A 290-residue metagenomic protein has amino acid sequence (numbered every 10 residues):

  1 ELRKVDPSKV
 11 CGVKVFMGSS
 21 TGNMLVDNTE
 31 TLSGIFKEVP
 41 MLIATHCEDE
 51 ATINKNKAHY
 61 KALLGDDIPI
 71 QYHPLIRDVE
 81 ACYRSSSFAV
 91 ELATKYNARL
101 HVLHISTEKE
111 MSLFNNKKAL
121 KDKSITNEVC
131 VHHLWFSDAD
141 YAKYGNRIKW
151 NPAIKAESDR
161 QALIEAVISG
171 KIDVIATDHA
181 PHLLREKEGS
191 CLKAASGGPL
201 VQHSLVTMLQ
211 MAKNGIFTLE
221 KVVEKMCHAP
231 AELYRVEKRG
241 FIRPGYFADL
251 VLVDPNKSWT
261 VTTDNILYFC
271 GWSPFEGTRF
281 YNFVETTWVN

Functional and structural regions predicted by a protein language model:
L2-I175: Histidine/acidic residue-rich metal-binding segments in metalloenzymes
N54, S112, R185-E186, T262-T263: Short glycine-/acidic-enriched loop or helix-start segments at secondary-structure transitions that form or flank
D67-F88, L92-N97, R147, I168-S169 (+2 more regions): His/Asp/Glu-enriched, well-ordered alpha-helical/loop segment that forms or immediately abuts the divalent-metal
T107, H132, A180-H182, K257-S258: Short, glycine-/Ser/Thr-/acidic-enriched flexible segments
T126, T177, C227, T287: Ser/Thr-centric signal marking residues that sit in or immediately flank functional binding/regulatory motifs
A139, N146, A153-K155, D159 (+4 more regions): Short capping/connector residues at structural and topological boundaries
S190, F247-N290: C-terminal cap of metal-dependent C-N hydrolases
